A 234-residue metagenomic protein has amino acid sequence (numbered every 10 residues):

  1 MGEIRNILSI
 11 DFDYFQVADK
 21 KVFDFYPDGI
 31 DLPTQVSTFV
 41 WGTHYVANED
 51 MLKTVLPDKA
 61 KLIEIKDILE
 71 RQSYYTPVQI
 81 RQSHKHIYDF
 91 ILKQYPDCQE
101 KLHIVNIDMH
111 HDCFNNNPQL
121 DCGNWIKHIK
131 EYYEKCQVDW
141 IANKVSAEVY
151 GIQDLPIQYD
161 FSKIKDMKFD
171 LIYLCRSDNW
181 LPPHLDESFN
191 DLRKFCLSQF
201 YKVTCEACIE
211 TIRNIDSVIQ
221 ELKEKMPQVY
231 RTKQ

Functional and structural regions predicted by a protein language model:
G2-Q234: Conserved alpha-helical scaffold segments that buttress catalytic/binding sites
